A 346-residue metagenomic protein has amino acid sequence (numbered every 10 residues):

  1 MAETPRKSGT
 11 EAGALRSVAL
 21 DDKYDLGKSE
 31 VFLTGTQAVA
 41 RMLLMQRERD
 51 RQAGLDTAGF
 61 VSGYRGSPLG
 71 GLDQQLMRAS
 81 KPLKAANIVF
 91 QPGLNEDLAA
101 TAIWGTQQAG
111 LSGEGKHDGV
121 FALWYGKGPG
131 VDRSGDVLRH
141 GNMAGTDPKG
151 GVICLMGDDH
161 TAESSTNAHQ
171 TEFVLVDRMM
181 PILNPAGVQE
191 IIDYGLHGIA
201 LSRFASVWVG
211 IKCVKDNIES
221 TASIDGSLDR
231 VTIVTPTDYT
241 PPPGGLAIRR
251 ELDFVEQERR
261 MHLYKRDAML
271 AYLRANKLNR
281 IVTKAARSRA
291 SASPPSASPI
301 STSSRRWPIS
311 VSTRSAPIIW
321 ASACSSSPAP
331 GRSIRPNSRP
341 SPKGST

Functional and structural regions predicted by a protein language model:
A2-M42, Q46, P185-T346: Flexible, low-complexity linker and terminal segments
A2-V188, V214-D216, I281-A290, P294 (+3 more regions): Thiamine diphosphate
